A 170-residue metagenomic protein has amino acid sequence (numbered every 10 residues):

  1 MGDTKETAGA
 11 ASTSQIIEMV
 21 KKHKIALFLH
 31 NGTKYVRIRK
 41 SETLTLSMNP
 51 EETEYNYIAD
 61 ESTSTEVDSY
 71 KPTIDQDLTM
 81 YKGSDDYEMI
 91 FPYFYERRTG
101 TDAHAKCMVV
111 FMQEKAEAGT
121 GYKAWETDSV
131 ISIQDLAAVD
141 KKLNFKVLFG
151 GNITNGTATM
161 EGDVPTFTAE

Functional and structural regions predicted by a protein language model:
G2-M80, S129-D140: Solvent-exposed edge beta-strands and adjacent loop segments that serve as assembly or binding interfaces
G32-T33, A103, D163: Intrinsic-disorder/low-complexity loop/linker signature
L44, V110-N155: Short beta-strand and beta-hairpin "edge-sheet" elements
E52-T53, Y70-K71, G100-H104, Q134-A138 (+2 more regions): Glycine-rich loops and low-complexity Gly/Arg-rich segments that provide flexible linkers or classic glycine-based
D60-W125, G156-M160: Extracellular/virion structural assembly segments
Y93, K142, V164-T166: General N-terminal targeting signals
A158-E170: Intrinsically disordered, low-complexity terminal/linker regions enriched in Pro/Ser/Gly and acidic residues
